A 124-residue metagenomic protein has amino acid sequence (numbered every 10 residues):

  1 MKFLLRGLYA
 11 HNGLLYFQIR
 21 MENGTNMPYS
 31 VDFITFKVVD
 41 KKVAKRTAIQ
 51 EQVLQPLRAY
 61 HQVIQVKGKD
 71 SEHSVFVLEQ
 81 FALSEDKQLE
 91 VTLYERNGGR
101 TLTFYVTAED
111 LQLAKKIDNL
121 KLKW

Functional and structural regions predicted by a protein language model:
M1-H11: Low-complexity, acidic Ser/Thr/Pro/Gly-rich terminal tails and inter-domain linkers that flank the onset of structured
F3, I34, S74: A broad, low-specificity signal marking well-ordered, structured residues that form hydrophobic/aromatic
G7-Y9, N23-T25, V38-D40, Q80-A82 (+1 more regions): Beta-strand elements of well-folded, non-transmembrane domains
L15-N23: Short, well-ordered beta-strand segments enriched in hydrophobic/aromatic residues
Y16, M27-T35, D86-E90: Short, hydrophobic/aromatic beta-strand segments
E22-K69: The feature marks short-to-medium sequence segments in extracytoplasmic or secretory-pathway proteins
Q52-L102: Short, solvent-exposed, Trp/other aromatic-anchored flexible loops in extracytoplasmic proteins
H61, T101-W124: Acidic, serine/threonine- and proline-rich intrinsically disordered appendage/tail regions
